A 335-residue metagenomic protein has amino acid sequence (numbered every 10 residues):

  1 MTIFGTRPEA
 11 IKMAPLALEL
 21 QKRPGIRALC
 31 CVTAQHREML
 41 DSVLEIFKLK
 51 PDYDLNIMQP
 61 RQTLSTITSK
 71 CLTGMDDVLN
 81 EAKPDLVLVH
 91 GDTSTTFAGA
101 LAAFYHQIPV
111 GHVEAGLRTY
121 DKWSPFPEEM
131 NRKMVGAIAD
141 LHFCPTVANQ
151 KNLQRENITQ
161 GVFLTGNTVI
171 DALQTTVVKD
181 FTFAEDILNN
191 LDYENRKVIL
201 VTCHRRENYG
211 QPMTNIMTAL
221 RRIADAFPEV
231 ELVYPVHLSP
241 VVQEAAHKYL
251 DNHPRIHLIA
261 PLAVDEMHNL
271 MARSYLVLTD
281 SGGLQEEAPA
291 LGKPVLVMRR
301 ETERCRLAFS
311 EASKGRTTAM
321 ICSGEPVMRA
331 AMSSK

Functional and structural regions predicted by a protein language model:
M1-A34: N-terminal subdomain of nucleotide-sugar transferases
G25-K70, G74: Conserved nucleotide-sugar phosphate-binding/catalytic loop shared by glycosyltransferases and other
T33, R37-E38, I138-Q211: A nucleotide-sugar donor-handling region in carbohydrate enzymes
D41-V43, D180-R273, A331: Donor-nucleotide binding loops and adjacent catalytic segments primarily of GT-B fold Leloir glycosyltransferases
V89-H90, H112-A115, H142, M267-R306: A donor-sugar binding/catalytic signature common to diverse glycosyltransferases and related nucleotide-sugar
G111-F126: A short, histidine- and acid-enriched strand-loop-helix "catalytic/donor-clamping" loop that lines the nucleotide-sugar
E128-L141: Membrane-proximal helix-turn-helix segments that form the acceptor-binding/catalytic region of lipid-linked
P289-K335: Nucleotide-sugar donor-binding patch of glycosyltransferase catalytic domains
